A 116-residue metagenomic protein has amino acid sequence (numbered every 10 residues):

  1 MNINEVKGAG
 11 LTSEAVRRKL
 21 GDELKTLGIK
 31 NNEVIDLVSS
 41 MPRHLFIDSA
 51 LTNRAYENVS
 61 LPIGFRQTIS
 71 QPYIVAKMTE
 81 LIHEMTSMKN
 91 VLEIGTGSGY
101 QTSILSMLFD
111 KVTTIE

Functional and structural regions predicted by a protein language model:
M1-L92, Y100-S103, L108: Class I SAM-dependent transferase core
G97: Conserved glycine-rich SAM-binding loop
K111-E116: Conserved SAM-binding motif I beta-strand of class I
